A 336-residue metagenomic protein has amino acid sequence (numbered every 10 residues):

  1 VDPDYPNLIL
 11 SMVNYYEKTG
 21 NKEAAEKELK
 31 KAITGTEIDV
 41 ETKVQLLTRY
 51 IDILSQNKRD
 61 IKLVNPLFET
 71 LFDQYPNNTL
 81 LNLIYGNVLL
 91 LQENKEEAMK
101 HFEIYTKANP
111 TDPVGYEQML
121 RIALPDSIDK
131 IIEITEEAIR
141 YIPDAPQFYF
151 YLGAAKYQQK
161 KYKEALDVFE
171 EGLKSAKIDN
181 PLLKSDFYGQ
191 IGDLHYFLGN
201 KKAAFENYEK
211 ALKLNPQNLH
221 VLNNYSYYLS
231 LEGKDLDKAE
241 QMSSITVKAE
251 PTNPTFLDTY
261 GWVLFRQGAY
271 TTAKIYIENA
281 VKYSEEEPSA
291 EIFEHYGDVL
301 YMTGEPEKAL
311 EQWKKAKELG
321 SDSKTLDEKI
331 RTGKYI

Functional and structural regions predicted by a protein language model:
V1-G304, W313-I336: Alpha-solenoid helical repeat scaffolds
E307: Residues that scaffold, gate, or flank divalent-cation-dependent active/transport sites
